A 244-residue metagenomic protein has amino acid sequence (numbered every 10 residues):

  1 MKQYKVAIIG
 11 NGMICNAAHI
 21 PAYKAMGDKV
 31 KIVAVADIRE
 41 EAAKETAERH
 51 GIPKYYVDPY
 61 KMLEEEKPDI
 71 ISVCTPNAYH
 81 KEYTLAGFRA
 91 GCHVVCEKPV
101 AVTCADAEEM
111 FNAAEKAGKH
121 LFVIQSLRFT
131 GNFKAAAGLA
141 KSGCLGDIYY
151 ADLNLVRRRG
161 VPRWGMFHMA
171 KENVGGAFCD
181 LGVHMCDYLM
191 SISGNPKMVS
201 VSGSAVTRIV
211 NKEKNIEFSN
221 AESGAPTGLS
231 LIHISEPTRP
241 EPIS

Functional and structural regions predicted by a protein language model:
M1-H50: N-terminal Rossmann-like dinucleotide-binding module
C15, Y56, V73, C96 (+2 more regions): Hydrophobic residues in well-ordered beta-strands that form the structural core
A36-D37, E97-K98, E236: Conserved acidic E/D residue at the C-terminus of a beta-strand in Rossmann-like folds
H50-A113: Beta-loop-alpha module in the N-terminal Rossmann-like domain of NAD(P)-dependent dehydrogenases, especially those
E109-S126, G146-Y150: Rossmann-fold dehydrogenase core element
L127-L229: Predominantly a Rossmann-like dinucleotide-binding segment in NAD(P)-dependent oxidoreductases
I232-S244: Single conserved hydrophobic/aromatic residue that forms the stacking wall/gate of nucleotide- or nucleobase-binding
